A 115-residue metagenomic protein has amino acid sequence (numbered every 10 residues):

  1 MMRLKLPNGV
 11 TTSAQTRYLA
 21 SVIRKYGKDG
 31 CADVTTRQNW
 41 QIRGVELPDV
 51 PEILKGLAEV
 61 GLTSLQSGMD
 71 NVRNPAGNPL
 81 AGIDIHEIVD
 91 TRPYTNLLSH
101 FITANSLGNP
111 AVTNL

Functional and structural regions predicted by a protein language model:
M2-L115: Small-residue-enriched alpha-helical segments and adjacent helix-cap loops that form tight helix-helix packing
